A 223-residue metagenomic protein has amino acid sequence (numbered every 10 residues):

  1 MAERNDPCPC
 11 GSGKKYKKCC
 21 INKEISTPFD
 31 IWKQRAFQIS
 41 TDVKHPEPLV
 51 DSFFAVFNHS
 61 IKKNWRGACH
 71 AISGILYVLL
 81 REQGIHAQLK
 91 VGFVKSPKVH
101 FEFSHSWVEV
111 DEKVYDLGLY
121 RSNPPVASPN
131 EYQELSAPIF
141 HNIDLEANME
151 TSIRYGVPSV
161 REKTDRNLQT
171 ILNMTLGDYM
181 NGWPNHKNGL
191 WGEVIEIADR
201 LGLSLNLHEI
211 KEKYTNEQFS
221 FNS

Functional and structural regions predicted by a protein language model:
M1-K17: Short Cys/His-rich zinc-binding micro-motifs
Y16, N22-S223: A structural boundary/capping signal
